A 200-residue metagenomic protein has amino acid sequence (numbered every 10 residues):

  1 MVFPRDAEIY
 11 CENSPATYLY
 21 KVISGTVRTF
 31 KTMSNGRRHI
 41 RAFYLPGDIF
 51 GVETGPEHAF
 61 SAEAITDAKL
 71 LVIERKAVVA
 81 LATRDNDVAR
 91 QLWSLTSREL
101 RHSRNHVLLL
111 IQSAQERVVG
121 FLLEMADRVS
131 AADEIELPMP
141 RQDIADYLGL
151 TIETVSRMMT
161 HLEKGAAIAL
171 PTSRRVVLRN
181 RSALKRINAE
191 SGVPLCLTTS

Functional and structural regions predicted by a protein language model:
M1-R5: Short proline/glycine- and basic residue-enriched helix-capping loop/turn segments at helix->loop/beta transitions
A7-T66: Cyclic nucleotide-binding regulatory domains
L19, F43, L71-V72, P138 (+1 more regions): Short aromatic/basic micro-patch
S24, K76-A77, Q142, S182: Alpha-helix/helix-capping structural signal
I40-R101: Cyclic-nucleotide recognition modules
T83-I152: Polybasic "coupling" helices that flank or enter modular domains
A126-S200: Phosphate-/nucleic-acid-contacting segments
